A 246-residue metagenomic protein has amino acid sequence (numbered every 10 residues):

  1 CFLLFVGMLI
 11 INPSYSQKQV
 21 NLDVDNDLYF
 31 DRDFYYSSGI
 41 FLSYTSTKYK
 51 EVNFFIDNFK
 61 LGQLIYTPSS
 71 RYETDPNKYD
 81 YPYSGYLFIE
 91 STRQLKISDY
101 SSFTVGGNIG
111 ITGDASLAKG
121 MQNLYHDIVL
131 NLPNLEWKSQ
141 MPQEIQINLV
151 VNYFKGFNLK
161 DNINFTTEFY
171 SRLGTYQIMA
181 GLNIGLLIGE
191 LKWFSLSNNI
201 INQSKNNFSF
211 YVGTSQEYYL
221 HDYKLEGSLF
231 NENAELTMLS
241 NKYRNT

Functional and structural regions predicted by a protein language model:
C1-Q19: Bacterial Sec-dependent N-terminal signal peptides
Y15-Q17, K48-I56, I97-T104, F157-F165 (+1 more regions): Short loop/turn motifs that connect adjacent beta-strands in outer-membrane beta-barrel proteins
Q17-V52: N-terminal ordered "arm"
V20-N26, F59-I65, G107-G113, F165-T175 (+2 more regions): Transmembrane beta-barrel strands of outer-membrane/channel proteins
N21, S69-S70, F194-T246: Outer membrane beta-barrel transmembrane domains
F34-I40, F55, Y83-L87, F103 (+4 more regions): Residues that define the transmembrane beta-barrel architecture of outer-membrane proteins
I40-S46, L61, I89-L95, I109-I111 (+5 more regions): Residues on the lipid-exposed face of transmembrane beta-strands in outer-membrane beta-barrel proteins
N53-G120: Long, hydrophobic/aromatic-enriched structural stretches that serve as scaffold segments
